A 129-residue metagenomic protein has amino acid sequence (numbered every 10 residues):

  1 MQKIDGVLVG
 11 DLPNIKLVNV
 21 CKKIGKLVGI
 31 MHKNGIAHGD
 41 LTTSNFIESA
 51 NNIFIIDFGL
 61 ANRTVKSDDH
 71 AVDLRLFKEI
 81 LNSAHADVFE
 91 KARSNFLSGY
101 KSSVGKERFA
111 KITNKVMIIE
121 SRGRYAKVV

Functional and structural regions predicted by a protein language model:
M1-K22: Conserved structural core of kinase catalytic domains
L8, A50, N62-T64: Activation segment
C21-I24, L74: Heptad-repeat coiled-coil signal-transmission/dimerization helices
L27-I36: Protein kinase catalytic-loop region centered on the HRD/HxD motif
I36-T43: Catalytic-loop of the protein kinase fold
N45-I55: Conserved protein kinase catalytic/activation segment
F54, F58-V129: C-lobe/activation-segment region of protein kinase-like
